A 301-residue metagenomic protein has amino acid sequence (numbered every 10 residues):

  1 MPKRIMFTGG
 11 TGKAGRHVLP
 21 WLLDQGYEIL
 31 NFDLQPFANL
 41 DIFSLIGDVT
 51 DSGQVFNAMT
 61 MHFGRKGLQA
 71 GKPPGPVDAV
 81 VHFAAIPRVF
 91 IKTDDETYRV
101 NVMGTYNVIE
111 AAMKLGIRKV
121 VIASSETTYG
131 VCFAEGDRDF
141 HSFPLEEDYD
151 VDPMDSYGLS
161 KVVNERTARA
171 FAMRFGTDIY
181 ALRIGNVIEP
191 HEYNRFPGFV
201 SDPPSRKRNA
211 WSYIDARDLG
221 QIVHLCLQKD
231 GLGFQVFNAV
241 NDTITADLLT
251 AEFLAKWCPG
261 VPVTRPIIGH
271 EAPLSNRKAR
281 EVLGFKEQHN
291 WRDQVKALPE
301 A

Functional and structural regions predicted by a protein language model:
I5-Q25: N-terminal Rossmann NAD(P)H-binding glycine-rich loop of SDR-like oxidoreductase domains
A38, V49-V100: NAD(P)H-binding glycine-rich loop region in Rossmannoid oxidoreductase-like domains and their noncatalytic homologs
V89-F90, E126-D139, S156, V162 (+1 more regions): Conserved catalytic-site region of short-chain dehydrogenase/reductase
R99, E135-I179: Catalytic helix-loop patch of NAD(P)-dependent Rossmann-fold dehydrogenases
N107-M154: Conserved Rossmann-fold NAD(P)-dependent oxidoreductase catalytic core, especially the SDR/UDP-sugar
E147-D152, A181-I214: A conserved pocket-lining segment of Rossmann-fold NAD(P)-dependent short-chain dehydrogenase/reductase
R174-D178, E189-S201, L225-V236: Glycine/proline-rich active-site loop of Rossmann-fold NAD(P)-dependent oxidoreductases
R217-A301: C-terminal substrate-binding subdomain of Rossmann-fold SDR/epimerase-dehydratase oxidoreductases
